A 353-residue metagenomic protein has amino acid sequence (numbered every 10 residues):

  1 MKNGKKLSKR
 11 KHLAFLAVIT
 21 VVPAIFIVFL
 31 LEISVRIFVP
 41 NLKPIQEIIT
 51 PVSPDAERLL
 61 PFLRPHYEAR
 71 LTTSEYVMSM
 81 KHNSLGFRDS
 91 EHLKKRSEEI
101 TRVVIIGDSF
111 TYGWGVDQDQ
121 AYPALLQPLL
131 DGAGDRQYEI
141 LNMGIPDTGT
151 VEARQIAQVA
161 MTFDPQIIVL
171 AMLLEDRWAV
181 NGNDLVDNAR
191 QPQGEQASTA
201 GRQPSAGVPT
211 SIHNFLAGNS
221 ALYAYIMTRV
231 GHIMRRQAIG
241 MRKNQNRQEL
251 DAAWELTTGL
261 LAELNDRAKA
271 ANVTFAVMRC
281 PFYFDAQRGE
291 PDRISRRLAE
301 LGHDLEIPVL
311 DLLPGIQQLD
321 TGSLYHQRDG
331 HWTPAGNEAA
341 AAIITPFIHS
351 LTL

Functional and structural regions predicted by a protein language model:
M1-H12: N-terminal Lys/Arg-rich, disordered targeting/topogenic segments
K11, L173-E300, L312-S323: Serine-dependent acyl-ester chemistry module
A17-I33: Hydrophobic membrane-insertion alpha-helices, especially the h-region of bacterial N-terminal signal peptides
E32, D108, A153, I168 (+4 more regions): Generic structural signal for small/hydrophobic residues in well-ordered secondary structure, especially within
I33-I45, V180, P281: Helix-to-loop transition at the C-terminal end of transmembrane segments
P40-L129, A133-G134, I316-D320, A342: Membrane/wall-proximal cationic-aromatic binding patches
S79, R102-V104, F110-G194: Conserved SGNH/GDSL esterase-like catalytic core that processes O-acyl groups on lipids and polysaccharides
R328-L353: Histidine-centered active-site loop/cap adjacent to the catalytic His in serine esterases/O-acetyl transfer systems
